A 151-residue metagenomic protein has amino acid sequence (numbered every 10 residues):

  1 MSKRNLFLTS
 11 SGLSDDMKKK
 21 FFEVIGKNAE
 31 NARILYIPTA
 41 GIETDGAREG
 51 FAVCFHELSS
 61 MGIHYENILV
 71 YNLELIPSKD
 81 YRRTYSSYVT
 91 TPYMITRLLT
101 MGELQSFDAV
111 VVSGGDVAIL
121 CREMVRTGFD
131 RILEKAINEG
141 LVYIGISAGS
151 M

Functional and structural regions predicted by a protein language model:
M1-A118: Extended, subdomain-level signal for the structured scaffold at the beginning of enzyme domains
G50-V53, V125-R131: Charged helix-capping and loop-helix junction motifs
Y65, T100, C121, L141-Y143 (+1 more regions): Functionally constrained cores in energy, signaling, and assembly domains
E103, T127-G140: Catalytic-core regions built around general acid/base machinery
V111-G114, I137-M151: Catalytic nucleophile loop
V117-T127: Glycine/threonine-rich flexible loop motifs
